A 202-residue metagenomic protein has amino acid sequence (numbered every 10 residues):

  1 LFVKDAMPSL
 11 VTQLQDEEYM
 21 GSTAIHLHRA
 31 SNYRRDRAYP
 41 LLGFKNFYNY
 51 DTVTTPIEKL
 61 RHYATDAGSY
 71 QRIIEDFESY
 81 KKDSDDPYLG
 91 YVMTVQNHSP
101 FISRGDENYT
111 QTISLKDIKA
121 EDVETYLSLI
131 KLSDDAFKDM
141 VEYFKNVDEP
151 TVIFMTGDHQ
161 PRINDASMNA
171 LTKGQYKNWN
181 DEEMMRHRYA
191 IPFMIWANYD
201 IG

Functional and structural regions predicted by a protein language model:
L1-G202: Solvent-exposed soluble domains appended to multi-pass membrane proteins
